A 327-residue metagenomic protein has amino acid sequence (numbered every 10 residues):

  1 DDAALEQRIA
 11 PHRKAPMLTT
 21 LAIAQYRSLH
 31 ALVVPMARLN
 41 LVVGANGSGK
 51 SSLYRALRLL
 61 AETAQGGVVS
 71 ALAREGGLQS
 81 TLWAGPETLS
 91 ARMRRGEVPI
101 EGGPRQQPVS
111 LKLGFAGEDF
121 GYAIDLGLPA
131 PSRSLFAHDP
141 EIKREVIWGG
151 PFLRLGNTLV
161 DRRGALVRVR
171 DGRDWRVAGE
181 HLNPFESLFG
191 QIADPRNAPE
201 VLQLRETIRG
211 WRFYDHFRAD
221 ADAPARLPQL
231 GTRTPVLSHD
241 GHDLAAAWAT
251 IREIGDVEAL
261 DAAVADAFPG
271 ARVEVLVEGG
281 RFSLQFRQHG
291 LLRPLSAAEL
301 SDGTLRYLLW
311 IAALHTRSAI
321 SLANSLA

Functional and structural regions predicted by a protein language model:
D2-P16: Short, Lys/Arg-enriched N-terminal segments with co-localized hydrophobic residues within the first ~10-30 amino acids
K14-L29: N-terminal pre-Walker A segment at the start of P-loop NTPase domains
T20-A22, V33, S110-G114, G121-D125 (+1 more regions): Beta-strand secondary-structure signal
A31-A37, H315-S318: Phosphate-binding P-loop
R38-Q79, H239, Y307-A313: Phosphate-binding glycine-rich loops of NTP-binding sites
R55-P131: Conserved P-loop NTP-binding catalytic core
S110-E258, A262: Electropositive, glycine-dotted interaction segments that contact anionic polymers or phosphate-rich ligands
A249, A265, P269-S318, L322-A327: Conserved ABC ATPase signature
